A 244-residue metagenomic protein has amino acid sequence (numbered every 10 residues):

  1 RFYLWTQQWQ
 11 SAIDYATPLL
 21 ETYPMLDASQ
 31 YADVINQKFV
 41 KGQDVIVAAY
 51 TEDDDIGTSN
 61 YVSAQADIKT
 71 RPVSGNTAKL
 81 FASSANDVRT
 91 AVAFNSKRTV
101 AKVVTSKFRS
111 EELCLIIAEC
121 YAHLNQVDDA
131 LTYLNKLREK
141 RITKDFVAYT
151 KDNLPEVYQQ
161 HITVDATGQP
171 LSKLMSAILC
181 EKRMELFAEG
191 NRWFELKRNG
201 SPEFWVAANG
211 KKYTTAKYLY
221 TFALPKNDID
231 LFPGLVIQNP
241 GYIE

Functional and structural regions predicted by a protein language model:
R1-N60, P72-E244: Acidic/polar-rich alpha-helix caps and helix-coil junctions
